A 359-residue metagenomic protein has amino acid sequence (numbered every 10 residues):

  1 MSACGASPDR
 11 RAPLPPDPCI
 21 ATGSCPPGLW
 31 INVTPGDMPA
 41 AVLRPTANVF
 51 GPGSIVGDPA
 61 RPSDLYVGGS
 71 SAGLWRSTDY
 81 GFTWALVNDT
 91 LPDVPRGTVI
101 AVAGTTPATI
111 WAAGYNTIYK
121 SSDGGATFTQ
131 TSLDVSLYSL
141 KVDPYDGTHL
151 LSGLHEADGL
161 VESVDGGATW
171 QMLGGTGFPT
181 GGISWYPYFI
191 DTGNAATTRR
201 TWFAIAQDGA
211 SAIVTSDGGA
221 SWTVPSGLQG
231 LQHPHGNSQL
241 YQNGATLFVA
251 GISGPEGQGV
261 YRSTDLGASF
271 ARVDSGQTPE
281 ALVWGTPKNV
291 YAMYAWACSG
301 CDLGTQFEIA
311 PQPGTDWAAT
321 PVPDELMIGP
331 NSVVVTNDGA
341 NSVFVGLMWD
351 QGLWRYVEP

Functional and structural regions predicted by a protein language model:
M1-W30: Bacterial Sec-dependent N-terminal signal peptides
T34-N48, N88-P95, T131-S136, G174-G181 (+3 more regions): Short loop/turn motifs that recur once per blade in beta-propeller domains
D37-A72: Beta-strand-rich domains and repeat architectures in extracellular enzymes and scaffolds, especially beta-propellers
P52-S54, P95-V102, S136-V142, T180-G193 (+3 more regions): Repeated scaffold domains used in trafficking and secretory/extracellular systems, primarily beta-propellers
R61-V67, T106-A112, D146-S152, A195-A204 (+3 more regions): Entry beta-strands of beta-propeller and related beta-repeat scaffolds
S70, Y115, H155-E156, A206-D208 (+3 more regions): Short loop/turn segments immediately following the C-termini of beta-strands
S77-T78, S121-S122, P144, S163-V164 (+5 more regions): Conserved Ser/Thr-centered positions that define the repeating blades of beta-propeller domains
I328-P359: Blade-level signature of beta-propeller repeat domains, shared across WD40, Kelch, NHL, RCC1 and BNR/Asp-box propellers
